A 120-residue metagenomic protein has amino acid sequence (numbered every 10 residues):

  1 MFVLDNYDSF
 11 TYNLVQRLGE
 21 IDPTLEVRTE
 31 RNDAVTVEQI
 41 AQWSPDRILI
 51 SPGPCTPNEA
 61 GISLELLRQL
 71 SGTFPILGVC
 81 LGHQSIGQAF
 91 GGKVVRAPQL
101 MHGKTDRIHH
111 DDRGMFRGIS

Functional and structural regions predicted by a protein language model:
M1-F2, S9, Q16, E20-R31 (+4 more regions): A generic "structured core" feature
V3, I119-S120: Short, surface-exposed loop and linker segments with low hydrophobicity and enrichment for Pro/Ser/Thr
T11-L14, E65: A ubiquitous, low-specificity "background" feature that marks scattered single residues across proteins without
L14-V15, A60: Hydrophobic alpha-helical membrane-insertion segments
E38-W43: Acidic, metal-coordinating helix/loop segments flanking the phosphotransfer/catalytic sites of two-component signaling
P45-G118: Cysteine-nucleophile active-site neighborhood
